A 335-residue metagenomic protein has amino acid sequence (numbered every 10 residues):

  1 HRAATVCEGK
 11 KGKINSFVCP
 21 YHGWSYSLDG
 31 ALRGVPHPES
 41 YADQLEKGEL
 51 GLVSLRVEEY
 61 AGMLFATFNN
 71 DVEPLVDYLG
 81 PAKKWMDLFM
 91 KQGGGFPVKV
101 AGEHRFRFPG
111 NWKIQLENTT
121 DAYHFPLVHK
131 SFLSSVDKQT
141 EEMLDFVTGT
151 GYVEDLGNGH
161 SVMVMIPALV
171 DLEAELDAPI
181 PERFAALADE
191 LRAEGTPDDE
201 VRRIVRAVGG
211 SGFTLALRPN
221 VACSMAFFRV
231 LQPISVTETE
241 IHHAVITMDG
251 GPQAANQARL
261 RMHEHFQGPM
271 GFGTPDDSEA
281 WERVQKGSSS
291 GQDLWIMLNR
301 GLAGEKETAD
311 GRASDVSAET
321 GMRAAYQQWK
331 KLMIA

Functional and structural regions predicted by a protein language model:
H1-N70, P74-K84: Rieske [2Fe-2S] iron-sulfur-binding domain
E58, M63-A335: C-terminal catalytic domain of Rieske-type non-heme iron oxygenases
